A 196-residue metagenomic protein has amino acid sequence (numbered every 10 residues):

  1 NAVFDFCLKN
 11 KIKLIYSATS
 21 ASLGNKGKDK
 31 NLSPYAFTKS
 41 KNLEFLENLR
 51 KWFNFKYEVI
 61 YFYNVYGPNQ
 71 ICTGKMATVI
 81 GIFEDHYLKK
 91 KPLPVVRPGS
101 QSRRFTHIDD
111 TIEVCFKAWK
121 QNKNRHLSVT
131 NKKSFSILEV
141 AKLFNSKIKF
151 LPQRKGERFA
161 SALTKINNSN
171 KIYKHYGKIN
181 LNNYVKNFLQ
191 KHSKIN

Functional and structural regions predicted by a protein language model:
N1-P34, E58: Conserved Rossmann-fold NAD(P)-dependent oxidoreductase catalytic core, especially the SDR/UDP-sugar
D5-L8, L32-Y63, E84-K89: Active-site Tyr-X1-5-Lys
L14, A18-T19, F45-N69, P94 (+1 more regions): Conserved beta-loop-beta element that borders a ligand/cofactor-binding pocket
L32-Y35, Y63-A77, R97-I108: Glycine-rich "substrate-gating" loop/helix at the edge of Rossmann-like oxidoreductase active sites
V65, G81-P94, S102-S128: Alpha-helical substrate-binding/gating segment
P98-S100, H126-L127, F135-A141, S146-K165: C-terminal "lid/loop" region of Rossmann-like NAD(P)-dependent oxidoreductases
T111, C115, V129, V140 (+2 more regions): Non-catalytic, hydrophobic alpha-helical segments
Y176-N196: Amphipathic terminal alpha-helices
